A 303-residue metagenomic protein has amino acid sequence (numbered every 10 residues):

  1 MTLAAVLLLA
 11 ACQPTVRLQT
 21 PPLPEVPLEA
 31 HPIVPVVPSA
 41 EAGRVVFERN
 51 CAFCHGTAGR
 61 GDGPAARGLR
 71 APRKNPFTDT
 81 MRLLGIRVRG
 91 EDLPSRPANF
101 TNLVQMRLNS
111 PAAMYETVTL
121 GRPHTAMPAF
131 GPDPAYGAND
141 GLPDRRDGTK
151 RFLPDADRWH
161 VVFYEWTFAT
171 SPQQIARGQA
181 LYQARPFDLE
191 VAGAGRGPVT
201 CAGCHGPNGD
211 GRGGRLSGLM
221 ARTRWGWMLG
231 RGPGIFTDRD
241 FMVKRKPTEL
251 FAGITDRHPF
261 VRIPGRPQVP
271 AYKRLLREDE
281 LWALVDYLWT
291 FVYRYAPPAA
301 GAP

Functional and structural regions predicted by a protein language model:
L9-A11: C-terminal motif of bacterial Sec signal peptides marking the signal peptidase cleavage site
V16-V46, F163-G197, P298-P303: Electrostatic cytochrome c docking/interface patches
E41-V45, R49-A52, A98, A112 (+9 more regions): Solvent-exposed, polar/charged alpha-helical surfaces in well-ordered, non-transmembrane soluble domains, broadly
G43, F47-A58, F77-L83, V161 (+5 more regions): The canonical Cys-X-X-Cys-His
C54-R60, V104, T119-L120, G131-D133 (+6 more regions): Detector for the c-type heme attachment site
D62-P64, G211-G214: Short Cys/His-rich "knuckle" micro-motifs
D62-R67, P94-N109, A113-R158, R231-D240 (+1 more regions): Axial heme c-ligation environment in periplasmic c-type cytochrome domains
A71-E91, P134-F152, F187-P198, G213-G232: Surface-exposed intrinsically disordered loops and tails
